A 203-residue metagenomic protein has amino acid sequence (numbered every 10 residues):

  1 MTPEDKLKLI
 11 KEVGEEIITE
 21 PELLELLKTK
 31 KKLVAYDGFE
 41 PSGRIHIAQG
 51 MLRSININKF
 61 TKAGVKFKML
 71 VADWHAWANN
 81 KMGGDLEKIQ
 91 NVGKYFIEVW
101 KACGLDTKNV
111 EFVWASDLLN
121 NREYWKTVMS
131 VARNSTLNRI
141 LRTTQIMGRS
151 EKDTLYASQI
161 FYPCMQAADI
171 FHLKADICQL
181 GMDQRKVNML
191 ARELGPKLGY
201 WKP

Functional and structural regions predicted by a protein language model:
M1-P203: NTP-dependent nucleotidyl-transfer catalytic core
